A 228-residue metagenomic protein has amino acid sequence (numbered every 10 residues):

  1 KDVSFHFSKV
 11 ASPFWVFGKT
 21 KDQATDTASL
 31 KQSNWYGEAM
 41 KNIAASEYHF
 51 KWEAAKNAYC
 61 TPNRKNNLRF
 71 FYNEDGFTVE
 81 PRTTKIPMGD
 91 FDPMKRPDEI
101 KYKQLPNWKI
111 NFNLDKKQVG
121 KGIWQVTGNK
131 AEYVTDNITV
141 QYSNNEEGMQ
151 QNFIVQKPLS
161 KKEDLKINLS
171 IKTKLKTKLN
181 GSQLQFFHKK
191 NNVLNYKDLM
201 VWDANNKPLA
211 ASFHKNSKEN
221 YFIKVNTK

Functional and structural regions predicted by a protein language model:
D2-K228: Residues that cap or anchor secondary-structure elements
